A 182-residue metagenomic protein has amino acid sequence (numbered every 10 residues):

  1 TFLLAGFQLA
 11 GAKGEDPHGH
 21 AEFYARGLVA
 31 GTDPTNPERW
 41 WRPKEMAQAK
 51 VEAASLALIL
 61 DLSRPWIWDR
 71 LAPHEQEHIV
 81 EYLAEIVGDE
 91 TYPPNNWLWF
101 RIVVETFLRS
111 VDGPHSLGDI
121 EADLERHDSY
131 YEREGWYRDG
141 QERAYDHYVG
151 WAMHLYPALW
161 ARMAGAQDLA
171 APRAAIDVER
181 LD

Functional and structural regions predicted by a protein language model:
L3-Q8, P17, E22-D182: Aromatic-lined, polymer-binding surfaces characteristic of secreted/periplasmic polysaccharide-degrading enzymes
K13-E15: Membrane-interface helix-boundary motifs at transmembrane edges
